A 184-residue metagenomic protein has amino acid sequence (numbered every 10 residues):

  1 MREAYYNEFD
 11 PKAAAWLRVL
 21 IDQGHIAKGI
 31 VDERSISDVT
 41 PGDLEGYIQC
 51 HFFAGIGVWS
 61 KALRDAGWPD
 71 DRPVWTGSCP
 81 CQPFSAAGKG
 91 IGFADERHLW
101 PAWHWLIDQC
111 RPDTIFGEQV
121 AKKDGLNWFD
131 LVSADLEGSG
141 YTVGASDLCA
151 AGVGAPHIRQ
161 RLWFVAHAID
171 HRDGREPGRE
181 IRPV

Functional and structural regions predicted by a protein language model:
M1-T40, E45-A66, D71-P73, G77 (+1 more regions): SAM cofactor-binding core of SAM-dependent methyltransferases, primarily the Rossmann-like beta-alpha-beta module
P41-G46, R64-V74, C79-V184: Class I S-adenosyl-L-methionine
